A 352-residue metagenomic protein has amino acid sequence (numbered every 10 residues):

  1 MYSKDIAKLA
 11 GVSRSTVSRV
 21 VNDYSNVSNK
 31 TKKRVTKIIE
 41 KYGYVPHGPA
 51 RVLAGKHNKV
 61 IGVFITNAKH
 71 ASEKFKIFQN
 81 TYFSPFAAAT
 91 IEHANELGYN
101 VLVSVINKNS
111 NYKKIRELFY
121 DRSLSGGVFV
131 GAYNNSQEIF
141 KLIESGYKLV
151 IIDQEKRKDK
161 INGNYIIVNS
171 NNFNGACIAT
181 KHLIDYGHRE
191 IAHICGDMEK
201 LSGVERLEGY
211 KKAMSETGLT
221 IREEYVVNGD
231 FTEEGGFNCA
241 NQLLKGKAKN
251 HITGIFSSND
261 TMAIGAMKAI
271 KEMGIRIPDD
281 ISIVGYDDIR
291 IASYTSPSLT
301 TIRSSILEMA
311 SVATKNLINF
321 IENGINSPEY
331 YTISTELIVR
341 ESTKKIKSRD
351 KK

Functional and structural regions predicted by a protein language model:
M1-V60, R349-K352: N-terminal helix-turn-helix DNA-binding module of bacterial transcription factors
V45-I115: Amphipathic helical "hinge" segments at domain boundaries
G62, L124-V130, A192-I194, V226 (+2 more regions): Periplasmic-binding protein-like
A68-P85, V103-S110, I167-I178, I194-N241 (+4 more regions): Hinge/beta->alpha junction and helix N-cap segments in small-molecule ligand-binding domains
Y112-S123, F237-K249: Short, well-structured alpha-helical segments in soluble
V130-G175, L219, T261, D287-L299: Flexible loop/hinge segments that line or gate small-molecule binding clefts
C239-K352: Flexible loop/turn connectors
